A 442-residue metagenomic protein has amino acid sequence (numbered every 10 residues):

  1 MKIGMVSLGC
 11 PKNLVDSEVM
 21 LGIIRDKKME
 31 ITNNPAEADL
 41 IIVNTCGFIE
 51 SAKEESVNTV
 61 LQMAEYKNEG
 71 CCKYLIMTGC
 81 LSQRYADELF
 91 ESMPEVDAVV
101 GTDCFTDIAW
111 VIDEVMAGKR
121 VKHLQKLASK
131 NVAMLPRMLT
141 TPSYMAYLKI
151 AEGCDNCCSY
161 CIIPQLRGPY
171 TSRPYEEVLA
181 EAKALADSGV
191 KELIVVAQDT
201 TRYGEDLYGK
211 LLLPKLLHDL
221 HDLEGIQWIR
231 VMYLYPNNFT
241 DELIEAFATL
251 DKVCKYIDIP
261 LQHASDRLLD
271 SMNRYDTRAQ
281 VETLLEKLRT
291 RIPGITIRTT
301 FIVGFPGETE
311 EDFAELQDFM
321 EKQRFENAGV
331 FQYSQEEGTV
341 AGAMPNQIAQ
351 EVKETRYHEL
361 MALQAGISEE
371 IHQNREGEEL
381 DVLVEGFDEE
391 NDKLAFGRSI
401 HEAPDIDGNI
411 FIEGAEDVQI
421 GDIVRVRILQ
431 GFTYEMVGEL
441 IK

Functional and structural regions predicted by a protein language model:
M1-Y203, E242, I257, A279-T290 (+5 more regions): Proteins enriched for Cys/Gly/acidic motifs involved in redox and nucleic-acid/cofactor modification
C10, G204-H221, G225, S271-M272 (+1 more regions): Radical SAM enzyme [4Fe-4S]-AdoMet core and its adjacent flexible, acidic and glycine-rich loops/tails across
P35-L40, R298, G377-E379, T433: Short Gly/Ser/Thr- and Asp/Glu-enriched loop/turn motifs at secondary-structure junctions
L75-G79, R84, L89, D187-E311 (+1 more regions): Conserved SAM/AdoMet-binding glycine-rich loop
M138-L139, E245-T249, L261, H372-N374 (+2 more regions): Replace "in large, NTP-powered and nucleic-acid-processing enzymes" with "in large, NTP-powered factors and other
V178, V195, V231, I259 (+6 more regions): Conserved, mostly hydrophobic/aromatic
A197, Y233, L261-H263, T299-V303 (+6 more regions): Active-site proximal loops enriched in glycine and acidic residues that flank catalytic Cys/His/Asp and coordinate
A343-K442: Terminal RNA-binding accessory module
